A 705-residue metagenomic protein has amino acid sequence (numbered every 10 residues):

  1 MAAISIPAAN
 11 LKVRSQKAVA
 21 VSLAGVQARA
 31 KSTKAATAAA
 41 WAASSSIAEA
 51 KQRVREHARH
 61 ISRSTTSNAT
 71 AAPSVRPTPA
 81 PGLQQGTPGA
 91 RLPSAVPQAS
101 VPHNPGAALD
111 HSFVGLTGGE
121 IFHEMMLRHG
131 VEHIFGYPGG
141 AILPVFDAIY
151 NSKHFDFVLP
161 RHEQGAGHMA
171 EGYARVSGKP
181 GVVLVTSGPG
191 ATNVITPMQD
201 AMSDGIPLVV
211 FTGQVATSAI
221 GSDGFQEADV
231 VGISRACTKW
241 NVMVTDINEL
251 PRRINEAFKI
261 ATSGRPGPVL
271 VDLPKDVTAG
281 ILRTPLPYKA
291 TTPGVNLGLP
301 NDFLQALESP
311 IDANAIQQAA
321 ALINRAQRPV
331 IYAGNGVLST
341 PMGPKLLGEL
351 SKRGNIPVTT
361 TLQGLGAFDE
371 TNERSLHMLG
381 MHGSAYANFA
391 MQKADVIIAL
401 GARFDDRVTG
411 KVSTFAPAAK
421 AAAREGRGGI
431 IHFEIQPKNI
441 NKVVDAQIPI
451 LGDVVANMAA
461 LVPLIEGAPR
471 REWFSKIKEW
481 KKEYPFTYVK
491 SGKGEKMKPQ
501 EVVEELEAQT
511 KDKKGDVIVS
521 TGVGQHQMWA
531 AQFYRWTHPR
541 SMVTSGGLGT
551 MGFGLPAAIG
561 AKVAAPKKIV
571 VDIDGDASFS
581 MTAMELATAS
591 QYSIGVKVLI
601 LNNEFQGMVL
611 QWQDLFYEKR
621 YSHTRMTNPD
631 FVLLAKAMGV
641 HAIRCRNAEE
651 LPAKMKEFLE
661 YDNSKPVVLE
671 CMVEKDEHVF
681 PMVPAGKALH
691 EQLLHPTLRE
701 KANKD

Functional and structural regions predicted by a protein language model:
M1-A99: N-terminal mitochondrial targeting presequence
R91-S112, N248, V295-D302, A321 (+5 more regions): Phosphate/pyrophosphate-binding active-site segments
P105-G106, F113, I260-R325, F486-Y488 (+1 more regions): Conformationally flexible catalytic loops at phosphate/diphosphate-handling active centers
G119-H123, L127-V131, V145, I149 (+1 more regions): Active-site diphosphate/adenylate-binding microenvironment
L143-T217, A385-D405, M528-Q606: Thiamine diphosphate
R175, A333-I431, T537-K567, S580-M584 (+3 more regions): Glycine-rich, anion-gripping cofactor-binding loops and their flanking helix/strand elements in enzyme active sites
T212-R253, K275, Q363-I477, P629 (+1 more regions): Glycine-rich, acidic loop regions that bind phosphate or pyrophosphate groups
A219-Q226, N441-V443, P449-L451, M458-L461 (+1 more regions): Thiamine diphosphate
